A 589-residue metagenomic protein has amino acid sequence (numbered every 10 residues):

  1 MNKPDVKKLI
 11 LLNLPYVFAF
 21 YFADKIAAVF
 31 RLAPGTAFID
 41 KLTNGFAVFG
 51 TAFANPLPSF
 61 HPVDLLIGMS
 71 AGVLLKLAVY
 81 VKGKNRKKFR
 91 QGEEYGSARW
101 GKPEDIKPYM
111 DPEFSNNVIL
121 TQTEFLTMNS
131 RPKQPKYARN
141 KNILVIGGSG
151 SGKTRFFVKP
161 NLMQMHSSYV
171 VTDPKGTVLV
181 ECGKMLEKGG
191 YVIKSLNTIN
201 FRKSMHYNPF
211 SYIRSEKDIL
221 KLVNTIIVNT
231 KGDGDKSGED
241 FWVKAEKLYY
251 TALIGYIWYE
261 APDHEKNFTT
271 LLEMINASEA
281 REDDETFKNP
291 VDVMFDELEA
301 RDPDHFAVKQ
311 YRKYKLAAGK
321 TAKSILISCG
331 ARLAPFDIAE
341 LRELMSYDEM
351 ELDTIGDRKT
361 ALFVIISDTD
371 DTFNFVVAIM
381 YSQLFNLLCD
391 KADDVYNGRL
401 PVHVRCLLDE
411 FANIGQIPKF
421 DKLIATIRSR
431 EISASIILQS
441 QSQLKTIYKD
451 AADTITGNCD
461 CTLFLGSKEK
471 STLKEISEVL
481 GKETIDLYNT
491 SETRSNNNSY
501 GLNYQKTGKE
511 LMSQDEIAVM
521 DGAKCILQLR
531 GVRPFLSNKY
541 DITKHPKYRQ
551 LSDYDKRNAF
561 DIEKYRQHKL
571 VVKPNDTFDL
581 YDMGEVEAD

Functional and structural regions predicted by a protein language model:
M1-S151, R155-V158, R202, T493 (+1 more regions): Basic- and hydrophobic-enriched, low-structure N-terminal and domain-boundary segments that flank ATP-binding catalytic
L9, F20, D24, A28 (+6 more regions): P-loop NTPase motor domains
I10-L12, T121, L438, M512 (+1 more regions): Compositionally biased amphipathic helical and low-complexity segments enriched in hydrophobic
V48-N55, D64-N117, E216-I226, M274-A277 (+3 more regions): Short alpha-helical interface patches
F114-L120, F375-Q383, I476: Conserved long hydrophobic alpha-helices within structured protein cores
L126-P132, K231-F241, D263, D486-K506: Low-complexity, polar-biased intrinsically disordered regions enriched in Pro/Ser/Thr/Gly
I424-I526: Conserved ATP-driven motor cores of ASCE-family P-loop NTPases powering translocation/secretion/packaging/pilus
